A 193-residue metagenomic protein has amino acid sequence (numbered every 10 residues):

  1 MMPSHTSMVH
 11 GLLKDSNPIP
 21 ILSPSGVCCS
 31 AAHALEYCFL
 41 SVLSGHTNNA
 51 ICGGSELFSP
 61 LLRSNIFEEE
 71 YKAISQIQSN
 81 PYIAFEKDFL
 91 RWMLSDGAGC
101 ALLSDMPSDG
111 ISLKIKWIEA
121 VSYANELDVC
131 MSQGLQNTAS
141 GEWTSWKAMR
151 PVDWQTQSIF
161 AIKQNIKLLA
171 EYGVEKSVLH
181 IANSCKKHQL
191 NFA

Functional and structural regions predicted by a protein language model:
M1-T47: Conserved catalytic cysteine-centered active-site region of acyl-thioester-dependent Claisen-condensing enzymes
M2, S41, S64-I66, V129 (+1 more regions): N-terminal processing/targeting junctions
P3-H10, I66-E70, C130-L135: Short, flexible, mixed-charge acidic loops at enzyme active sites
G11-D15, G45, K72-Q76, S122-E126 (+1 more regions): Short, surface-exposed linear patches
S25, G53, A193: Conserved residues at the C-terminal ends of beta-strands
A32-V121: Conserved beta-strand-centric core segments of catalytic alpha/beta enzyme folds
N49, N191-F192: Structural motif
N80-N191: Condensing-enzyme catalytic core mediating Claisen C-C bond formation in acyl metabolism
